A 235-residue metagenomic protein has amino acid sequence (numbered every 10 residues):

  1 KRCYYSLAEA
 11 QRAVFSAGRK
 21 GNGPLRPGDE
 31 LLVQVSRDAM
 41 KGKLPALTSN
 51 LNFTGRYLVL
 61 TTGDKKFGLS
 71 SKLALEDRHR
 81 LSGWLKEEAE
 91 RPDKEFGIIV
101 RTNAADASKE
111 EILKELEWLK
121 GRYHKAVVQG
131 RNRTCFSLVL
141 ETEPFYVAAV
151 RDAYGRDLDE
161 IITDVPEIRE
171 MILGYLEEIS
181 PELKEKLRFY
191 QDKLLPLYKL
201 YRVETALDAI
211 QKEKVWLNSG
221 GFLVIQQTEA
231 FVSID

Functional and structural regions predicted by a protein language model:
K1-I234: DE-rich acidic low-complexity regions and acidic surface loops
